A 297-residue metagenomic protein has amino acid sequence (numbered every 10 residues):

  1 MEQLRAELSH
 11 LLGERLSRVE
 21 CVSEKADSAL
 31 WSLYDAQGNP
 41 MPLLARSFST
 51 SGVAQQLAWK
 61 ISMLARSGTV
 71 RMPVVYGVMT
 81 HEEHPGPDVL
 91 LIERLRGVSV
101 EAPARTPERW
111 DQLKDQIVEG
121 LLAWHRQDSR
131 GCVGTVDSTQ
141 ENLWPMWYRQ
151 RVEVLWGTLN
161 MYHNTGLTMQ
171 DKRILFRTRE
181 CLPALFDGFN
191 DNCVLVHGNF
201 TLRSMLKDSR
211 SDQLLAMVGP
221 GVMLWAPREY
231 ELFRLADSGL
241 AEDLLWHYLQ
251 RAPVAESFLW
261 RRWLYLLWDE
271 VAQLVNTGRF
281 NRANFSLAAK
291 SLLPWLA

Functional and structural regions predicted by a protein language model:
M1-G13, T80-E83, P107-W110, R126-H197 (+2 more regions): An alpha-helical support segment within catalytic cores of ATP-dependent transferases
L12-E20: Conserved N-terminal boundary motif of the eukaryotic protein kinase catalytic domain
E20-S138: ATP-binding pocket architecture of kinase catalytic cores
L44-F48, Y76-G77, V136, L195-G198 (+3 more regions): Short beta-strand segments
S49, Q250-P253, A272-A297: ATP/Mg2+ or Mg2+-diphosphate-binding catalytic cores that bind nucleotide phosphates or diphosphates via glycine-rich
N192-L195, T201-W260: Active-site Asp-x-Gly
W263-A272: Hydrophobic alpha-helical segments that form the core of small-molecule binding pockets and/or dimer interfaces
